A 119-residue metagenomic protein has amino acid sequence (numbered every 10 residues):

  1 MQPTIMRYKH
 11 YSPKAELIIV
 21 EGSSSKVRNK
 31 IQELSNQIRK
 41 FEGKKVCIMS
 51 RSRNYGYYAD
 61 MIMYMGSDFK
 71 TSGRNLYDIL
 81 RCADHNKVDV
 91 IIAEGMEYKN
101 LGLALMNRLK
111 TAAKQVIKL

Functional and structural regions predicted by a protein language model:
Q2-K114: A C-terminal functional module that forms or caps the active site or interfaces directly with catalytic machinery
I117-L119: Short, flexible loop segments at boundaries between secondary-structure elements
